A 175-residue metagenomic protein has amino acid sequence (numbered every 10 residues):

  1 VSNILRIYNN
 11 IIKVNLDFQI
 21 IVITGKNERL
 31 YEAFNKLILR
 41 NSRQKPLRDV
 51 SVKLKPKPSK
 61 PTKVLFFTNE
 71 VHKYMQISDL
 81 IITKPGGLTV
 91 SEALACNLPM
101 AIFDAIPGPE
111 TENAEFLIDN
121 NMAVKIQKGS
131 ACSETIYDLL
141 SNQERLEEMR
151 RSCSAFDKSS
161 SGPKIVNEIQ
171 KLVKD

Functional and structural regions predicted by a protein language model:
V1-I77: Donor-nucleotide binding loops and adjacent catalytic segments primarily of GT-B fold Leloir glycosyltransferases
L30-F34, T89, G108-A114: Short, glycine/polar-rich helix-capping loops at beta-to-alpha or helix-loop-helix junctions that flank or form
H72, V90-C96, E115: Short alpha-helical segment that forms part of, or immediately flanks, the ligand-binding pocket in carbohydrate-active
Q76-D79, E92-A101, N120: Conserved donor-binding/catalytic loop of nucleotide-activated donor transferases
I81-T83, P99-G108: Short hydrophobic beta-strand element within catalytic cores of glycosyltransferases and related nucleotide-activated
P107-Y137: Change "using UDP/GDP/dTDP sugars" to "using nucleotide sugars
V124, G129-S130, Y137-S154, K171-D175: Conserved donor-nucleotide binding/catalytic region of nucleotide-linked donor-dependent transferases
S159-D175: C-terminal alpha-helical cap of glycosyltransferases
